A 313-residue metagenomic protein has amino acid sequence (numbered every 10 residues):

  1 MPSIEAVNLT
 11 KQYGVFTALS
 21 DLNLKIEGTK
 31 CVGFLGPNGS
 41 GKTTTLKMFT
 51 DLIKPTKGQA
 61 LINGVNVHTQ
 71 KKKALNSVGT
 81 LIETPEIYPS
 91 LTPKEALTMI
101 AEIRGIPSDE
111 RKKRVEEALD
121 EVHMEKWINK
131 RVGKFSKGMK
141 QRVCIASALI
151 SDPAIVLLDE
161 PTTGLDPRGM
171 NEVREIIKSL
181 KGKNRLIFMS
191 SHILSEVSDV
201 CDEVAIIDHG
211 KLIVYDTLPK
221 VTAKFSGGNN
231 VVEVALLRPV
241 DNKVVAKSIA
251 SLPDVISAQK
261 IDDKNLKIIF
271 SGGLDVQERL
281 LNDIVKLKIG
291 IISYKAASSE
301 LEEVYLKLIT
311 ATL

Functional and structural regions predicted by a protein language model:
P2-A6, K11-M189, L194-V214: ABC transporter nucleotide-binding domains
V7-L9, A258, Y294: Generic beta-strand hydrophobic packing signal
A18, E196, D241, V276 (+1 more regions): Short phosphate-engaging motifs
G28, K126, L236-R238, G272 (+1 more regions): Non-catalytic surface loops within mature trypsin-like serine protease
V65-H68, K72, L212, P239 (+2 more regions): Short, surface-exposed acidic/glycine-rich loop or hinge patches that mediate macromolecular interfaces
V78, I177, F225, L308-I309: Hydrophobic aliphatic residues
R174-K267, S271: ABC transporter nucleotide-binding domain
F270-L313: C-terminal coupling/interaction segments
